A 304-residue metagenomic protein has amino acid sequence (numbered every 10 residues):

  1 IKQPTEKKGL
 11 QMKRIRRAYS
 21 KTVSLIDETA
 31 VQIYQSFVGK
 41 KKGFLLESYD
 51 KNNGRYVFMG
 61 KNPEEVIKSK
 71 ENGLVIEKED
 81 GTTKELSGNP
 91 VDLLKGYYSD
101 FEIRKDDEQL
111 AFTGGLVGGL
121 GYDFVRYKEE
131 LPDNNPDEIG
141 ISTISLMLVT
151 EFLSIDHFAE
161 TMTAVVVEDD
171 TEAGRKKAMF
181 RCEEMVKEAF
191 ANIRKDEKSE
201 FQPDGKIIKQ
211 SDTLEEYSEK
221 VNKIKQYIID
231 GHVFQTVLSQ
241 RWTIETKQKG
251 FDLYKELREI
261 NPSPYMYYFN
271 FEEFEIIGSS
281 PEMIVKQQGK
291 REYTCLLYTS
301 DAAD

Functional and structural regions predicted by a protein language model:
I1-Q11: N-terminal amphipathic/basic-hydrophobic helices that include classical n-h-c signal peptides and signal-anchor
M12-S300: Extended alpha-helical targeting/anchoring segments, especially N-terminal organellar/secretory targeting helices
